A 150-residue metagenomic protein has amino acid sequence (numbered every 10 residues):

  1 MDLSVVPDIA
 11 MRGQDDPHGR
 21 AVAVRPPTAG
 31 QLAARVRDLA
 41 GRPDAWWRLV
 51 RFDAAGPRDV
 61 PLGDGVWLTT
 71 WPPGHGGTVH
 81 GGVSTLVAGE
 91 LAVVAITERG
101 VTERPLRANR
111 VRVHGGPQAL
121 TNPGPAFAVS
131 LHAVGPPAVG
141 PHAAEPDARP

Functional and structural regions predicted by a protein language model:
M1-D64, E103-R104: A short, N-terminal "cap"/entry segment at the start of jelly-roll beta-barrel domains of the cupin/DSBH fold
D59, L68-T70, V83, E103 (+2 more regions): Conserved hydrophobic/aromatic beta-strand scaffold that supports enzyme active sites
W71-P73, H80-R99: Glycine- and acidic-residue-biased ligand/ion/polar-headgroup-sensing regions
T78-G82, Q118, H132: Histidine-centered active-site/metal-ligand motif
A92-Q118: Short acidic-glycine-tyrosine-enriched beta hairpin
V111-R112, A119, P125-H142: A short hydrophobic beta-strand segment most commonly corresponding to one strand of the jelly-roll/cupin
G140-P150: Domain-scale activation on soluble regions of proteins
